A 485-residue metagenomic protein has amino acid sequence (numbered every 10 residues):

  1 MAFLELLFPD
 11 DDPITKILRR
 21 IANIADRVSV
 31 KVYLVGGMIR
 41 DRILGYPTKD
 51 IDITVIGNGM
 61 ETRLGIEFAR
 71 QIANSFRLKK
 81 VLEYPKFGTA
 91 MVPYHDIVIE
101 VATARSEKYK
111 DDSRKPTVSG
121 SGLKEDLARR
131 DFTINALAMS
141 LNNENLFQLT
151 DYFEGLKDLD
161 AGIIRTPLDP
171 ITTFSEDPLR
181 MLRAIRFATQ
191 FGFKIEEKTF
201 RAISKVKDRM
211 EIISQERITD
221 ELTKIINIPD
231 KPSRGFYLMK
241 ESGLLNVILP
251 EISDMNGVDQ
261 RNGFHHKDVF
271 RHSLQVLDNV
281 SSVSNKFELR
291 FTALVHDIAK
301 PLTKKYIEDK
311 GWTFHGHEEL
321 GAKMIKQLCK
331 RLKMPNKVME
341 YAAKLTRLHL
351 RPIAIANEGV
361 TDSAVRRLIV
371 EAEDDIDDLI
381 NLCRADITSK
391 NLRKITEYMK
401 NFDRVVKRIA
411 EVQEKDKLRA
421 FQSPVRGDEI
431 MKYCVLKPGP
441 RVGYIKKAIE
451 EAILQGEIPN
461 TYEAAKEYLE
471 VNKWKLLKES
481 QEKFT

Functional and structural regions predicted by a protein language model:
M1-T485: Catalytic cores of the polymerase beta-like nucleotidyltransferase superfamily and closely associated nucleotide
